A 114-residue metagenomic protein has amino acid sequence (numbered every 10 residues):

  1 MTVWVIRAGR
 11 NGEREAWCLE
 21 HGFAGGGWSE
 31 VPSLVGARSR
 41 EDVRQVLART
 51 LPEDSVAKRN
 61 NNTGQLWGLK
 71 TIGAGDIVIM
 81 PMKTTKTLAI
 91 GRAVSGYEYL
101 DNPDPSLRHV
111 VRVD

Functional and structural regions predicted by a protein language model:
M1-Q65: Compositionally biased, charged N-terminal/linker segments
F23-G27, L107-V113: Aromatic/acidic cage segments in peptide-binding pockets
G36-V111: Structured alpha/beta reader/binder surfaces that contact nucleic acids or chromatin modification marks
